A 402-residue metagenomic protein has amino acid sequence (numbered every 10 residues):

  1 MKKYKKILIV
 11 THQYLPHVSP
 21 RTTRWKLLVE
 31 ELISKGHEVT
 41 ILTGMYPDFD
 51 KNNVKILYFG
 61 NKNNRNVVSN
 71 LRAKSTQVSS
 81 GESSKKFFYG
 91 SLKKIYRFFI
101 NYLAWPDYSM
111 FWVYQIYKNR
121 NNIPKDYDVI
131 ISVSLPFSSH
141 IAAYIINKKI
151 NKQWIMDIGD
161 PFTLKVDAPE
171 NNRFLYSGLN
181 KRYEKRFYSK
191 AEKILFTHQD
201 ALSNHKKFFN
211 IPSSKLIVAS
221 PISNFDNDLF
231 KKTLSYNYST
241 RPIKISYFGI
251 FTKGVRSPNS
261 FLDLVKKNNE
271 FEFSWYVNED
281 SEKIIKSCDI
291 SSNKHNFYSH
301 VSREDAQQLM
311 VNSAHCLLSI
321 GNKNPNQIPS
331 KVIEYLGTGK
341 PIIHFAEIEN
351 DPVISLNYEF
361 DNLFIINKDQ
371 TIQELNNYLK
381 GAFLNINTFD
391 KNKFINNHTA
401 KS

Functional and structural regions predicted by a protein language model:
M1-R65, K193, N224, D263-N268: N-terminal subdomain of nucleotide-sugar transferases
L27, V113-N119, S138-I141, I145-K149 (+1 more regions): Membrane-proximal helix-turn-helix segments that form the acceptor-binding/catalytic region of lipid-linked
T43, L57-G60, Q153-I155, T163 (+2 more regions): Donor nucleotide-sugar binding/catalytic pocket of nucleotide-sugar-dependent glycosyltransferases
T43-Y114: A conserved catalytic-core segment of Leloir-type glycosyltransferases
N237-V255: Conserved donor-binding/catalytic core segment of Leloir-type glycosyltransferases
T252-R256, S302-L309, C316-E334, I342-I354: Nucleotide-sugar-dependent
K283-A306: Nucleotide-activated donor-binding/catalytic signature segment of Leloir-type glycosyltransferases, i.e., the conserved
I366-S402: A charged, aromatic-enriched C-terminal amphipathic alpha-helix characteristic of glycosyltransferases across folds
